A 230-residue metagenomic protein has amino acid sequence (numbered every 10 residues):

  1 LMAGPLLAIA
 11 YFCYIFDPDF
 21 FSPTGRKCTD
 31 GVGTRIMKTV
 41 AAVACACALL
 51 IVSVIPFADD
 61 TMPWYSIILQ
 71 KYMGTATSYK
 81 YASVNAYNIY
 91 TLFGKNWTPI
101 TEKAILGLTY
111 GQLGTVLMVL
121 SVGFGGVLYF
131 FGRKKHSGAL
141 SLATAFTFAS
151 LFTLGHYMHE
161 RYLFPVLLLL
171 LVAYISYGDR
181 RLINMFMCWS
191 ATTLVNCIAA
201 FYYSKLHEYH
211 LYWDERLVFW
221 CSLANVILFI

Functional and structural regions predicted by a protein language model:
L1-D17, V52, S150-L163, A191 (+1 more regions): Transmembrane helices and adjacent periplasmic/lumenal helix-loop junctions of polyprenol-phosphate-dependent
M2-C47, D60, P165: Perimembrane helix-loop-helix junctions
L6-I15, K38, A42, L154 (+2 more regions): Transmembrane alpha-helices and membrane-interface helical segments of multi-pass integral membrane enzymes
F21-V40, G126-A143, D179-L182: Membrane-interface helix-loop-helix junctions at transmembrane boundaries of multi-pass membrane enzymes, predominantly
L49, Y72-T153: Aromatic/glycine/proline-enriched transmembrane-helix motif characteristic of membrane-embedded glycan-assembly enzymes
L50, Y87, T91, T144-F152 (+3 more regions): Feature representing long, continuous alpha-helical segments
I55-V84, Y90, Y110, T144 (+1 more regions): Transmembrane helical bundles and short interhelical boundary loops of multi-pass, membrane-embedded
L120-F124, L168-L170, C221-I230: Hydrophobic cores of alpha-helical transmembrane segments in multi-pass inner/ER membrane proteins, independent
